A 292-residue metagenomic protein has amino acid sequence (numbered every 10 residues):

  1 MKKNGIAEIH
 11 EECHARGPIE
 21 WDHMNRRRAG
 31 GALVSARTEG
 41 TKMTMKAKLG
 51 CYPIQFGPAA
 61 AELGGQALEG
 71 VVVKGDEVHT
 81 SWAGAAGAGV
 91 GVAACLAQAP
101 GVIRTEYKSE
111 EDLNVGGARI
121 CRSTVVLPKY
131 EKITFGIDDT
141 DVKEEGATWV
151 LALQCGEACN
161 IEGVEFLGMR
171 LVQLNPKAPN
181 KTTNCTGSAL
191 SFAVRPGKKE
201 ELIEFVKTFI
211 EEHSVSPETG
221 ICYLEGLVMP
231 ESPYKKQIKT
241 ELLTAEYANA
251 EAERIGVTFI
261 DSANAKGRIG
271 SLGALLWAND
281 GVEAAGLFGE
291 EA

Functional and structural regions predicted by a protein language model:
M1-A292: Conserved mixed alpha/beta catalytic, RNA-binding, or beta-rich assembly cores of soluble enzyme, regulatory
